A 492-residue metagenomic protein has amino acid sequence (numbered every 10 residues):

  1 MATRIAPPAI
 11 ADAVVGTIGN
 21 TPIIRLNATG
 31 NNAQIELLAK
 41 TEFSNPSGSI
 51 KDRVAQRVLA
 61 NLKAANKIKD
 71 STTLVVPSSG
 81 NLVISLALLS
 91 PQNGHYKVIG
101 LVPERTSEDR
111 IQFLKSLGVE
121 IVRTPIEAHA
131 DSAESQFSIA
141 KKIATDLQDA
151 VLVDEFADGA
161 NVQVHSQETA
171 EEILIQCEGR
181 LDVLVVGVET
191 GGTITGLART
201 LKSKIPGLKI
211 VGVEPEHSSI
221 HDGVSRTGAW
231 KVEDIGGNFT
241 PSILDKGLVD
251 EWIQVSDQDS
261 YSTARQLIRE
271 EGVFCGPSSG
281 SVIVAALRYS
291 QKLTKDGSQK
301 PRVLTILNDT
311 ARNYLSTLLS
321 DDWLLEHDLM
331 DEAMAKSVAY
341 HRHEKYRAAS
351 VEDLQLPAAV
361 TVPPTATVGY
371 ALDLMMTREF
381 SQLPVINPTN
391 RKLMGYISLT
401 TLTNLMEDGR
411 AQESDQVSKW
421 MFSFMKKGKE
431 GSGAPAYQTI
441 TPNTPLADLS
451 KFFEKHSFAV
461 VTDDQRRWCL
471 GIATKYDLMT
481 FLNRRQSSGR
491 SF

Functional and structural regions predicted by a protein language model:
M1-A349: PLP-dependent amino-acid enzyme catalytic core
F43, G247-L248, H343-V360, A366 (+1 more regions): Bateman (tandem CBS) regulatory domains
K67, N390-K392, W468: Residue-level signal for well-ordered, solvent-exposed loop/turn and beta-edge residues enriched in charged/polar side
L101, G236-N238, E413, V417-M421: Acidic/glycine-enriched connector segments
H217-S219, V224-T227, I397-R410: Glycine-rich, small/polar surface segments that engage phosphate groups of diverse ligands
T361-F380, V385-P388, L405-M406, R410 (+3 more regions): The conserved cystathionine-beta-synthase
M394-L402, A459, L470-M479: Short hydrophobic beta-strand motif reused across regulatory alpha/beta modules
